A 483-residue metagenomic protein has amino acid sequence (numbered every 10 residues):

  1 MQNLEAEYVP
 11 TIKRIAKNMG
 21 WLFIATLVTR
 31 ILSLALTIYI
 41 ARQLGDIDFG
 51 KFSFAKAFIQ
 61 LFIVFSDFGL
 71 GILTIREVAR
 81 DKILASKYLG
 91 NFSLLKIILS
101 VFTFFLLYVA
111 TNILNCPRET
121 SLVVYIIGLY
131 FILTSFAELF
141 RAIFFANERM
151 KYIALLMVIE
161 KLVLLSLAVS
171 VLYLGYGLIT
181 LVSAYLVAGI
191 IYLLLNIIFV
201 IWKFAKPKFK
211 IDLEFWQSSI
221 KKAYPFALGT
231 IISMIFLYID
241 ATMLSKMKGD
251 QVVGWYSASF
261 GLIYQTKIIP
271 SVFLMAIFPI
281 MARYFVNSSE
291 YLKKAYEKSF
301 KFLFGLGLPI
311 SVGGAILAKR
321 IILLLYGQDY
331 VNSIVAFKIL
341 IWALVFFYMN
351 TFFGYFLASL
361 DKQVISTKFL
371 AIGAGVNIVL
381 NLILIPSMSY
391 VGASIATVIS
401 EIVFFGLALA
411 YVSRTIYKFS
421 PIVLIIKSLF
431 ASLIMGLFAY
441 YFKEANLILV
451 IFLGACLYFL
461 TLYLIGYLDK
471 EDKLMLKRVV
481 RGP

Functional and structural regions predicted by a protein language model:
M1-T11, I15, K151, L178-I179 (+7 more regions): Interhelical loop/hinge segments that connect adjacent transmembrane helices in multipass membrane
M1-V9, Y440-P483: Membrane-proximal transmembrane or re-entrant/amphipathic helices at the cytosolic face
Q2, L94-I232, L237-Y238: Hydrophobic transmembrane helix module of multi-pass membrane transport proteins
T11-G71, F104, Y108, Y130 (+6 more regions): Signature of the first transmembrane helix
N18-S33, E160, A184-N196, V200 (+5 more regions): Transmembrane helical elements of multi-pass membrane transporters/channels
L27, S66, G90-P117, S121-L122 (+8 more regions): Alpha-helical transmembrane segments of multi-pass membrane transport and lipid-handling proteins
Y39-K51, I113, R118-S121, N147-Y152 (+4 more regions): Membrane-interface helix-loop junctions in multi-pass transport and translocation proteins
E77-S93, W255-A371, V479: Specific pore-lining/lateral-gate transmembrane helices of multi-pass inner-membrane transport and insertion machines
